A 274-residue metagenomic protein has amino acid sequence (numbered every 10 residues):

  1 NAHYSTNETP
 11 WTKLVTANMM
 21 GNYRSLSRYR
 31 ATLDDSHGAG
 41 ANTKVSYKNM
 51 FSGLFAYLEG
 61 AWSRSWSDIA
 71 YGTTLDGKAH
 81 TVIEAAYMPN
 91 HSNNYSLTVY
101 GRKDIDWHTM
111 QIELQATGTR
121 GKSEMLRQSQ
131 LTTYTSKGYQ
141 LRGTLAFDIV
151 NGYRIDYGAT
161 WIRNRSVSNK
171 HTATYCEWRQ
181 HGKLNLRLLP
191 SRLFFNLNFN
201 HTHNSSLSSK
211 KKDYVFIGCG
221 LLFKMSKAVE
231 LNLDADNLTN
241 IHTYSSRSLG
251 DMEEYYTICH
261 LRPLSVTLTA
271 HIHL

Functional and structural regions predicted by a protein language model:
N1-L274: Exposed, low-structure sequence patches enriched in small/polar residues
